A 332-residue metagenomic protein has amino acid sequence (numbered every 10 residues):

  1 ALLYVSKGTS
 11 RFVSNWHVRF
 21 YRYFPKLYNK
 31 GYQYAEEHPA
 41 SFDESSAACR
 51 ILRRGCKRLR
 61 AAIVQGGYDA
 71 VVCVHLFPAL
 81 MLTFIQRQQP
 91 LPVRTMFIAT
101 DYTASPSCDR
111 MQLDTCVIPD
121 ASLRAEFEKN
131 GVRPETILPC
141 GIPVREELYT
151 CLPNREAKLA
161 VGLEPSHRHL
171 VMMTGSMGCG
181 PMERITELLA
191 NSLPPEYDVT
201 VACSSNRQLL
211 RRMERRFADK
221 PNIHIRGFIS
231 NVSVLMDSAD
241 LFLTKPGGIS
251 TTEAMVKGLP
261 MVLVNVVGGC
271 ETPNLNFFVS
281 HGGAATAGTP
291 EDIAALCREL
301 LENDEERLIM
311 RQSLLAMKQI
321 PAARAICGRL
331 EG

Functional and structural regions predicted by a protein language model:
A1-G66: Conserved N-terminal ligand/cofactor-binding loop architecture of enzyme catalytic domains
D114-S176, N206: A nucleotide-sugar donor-handling region in carbohydrate enzymes
R155-E156, L163-S238: Donor-nucleotide binding loops and adjacent catalytic segments primarily of GT-B fold Leloir glycosyltransferases
D237-P246: Acidic donor-binding loop of glycosyltransferase active sites
A239-D240, G258-P260: A short alpha->beta transition loop at the rim of the catalytic pocket in nucleotide-sugar-dependent
V279-G282, T289-E305: C-terminal "capping" alpha-helix adjacent to the active site of nucleotide-linked donor transferases in cell-envelope
E306-I320: A short, well-ordered alpha-helix in the C-terminal region of glycosyltransferases
Q319-G332: C-terminal alpha-helical cap of glycosyltransferases
